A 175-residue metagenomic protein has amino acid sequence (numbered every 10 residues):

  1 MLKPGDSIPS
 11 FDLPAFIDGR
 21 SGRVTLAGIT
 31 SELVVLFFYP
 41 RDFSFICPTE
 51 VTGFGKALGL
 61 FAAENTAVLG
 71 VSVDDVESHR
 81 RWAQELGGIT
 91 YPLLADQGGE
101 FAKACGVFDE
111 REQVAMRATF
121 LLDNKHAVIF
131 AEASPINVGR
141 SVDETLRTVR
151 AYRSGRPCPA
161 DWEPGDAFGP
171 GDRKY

Functional and structural regions predicted by a protein language model:
M1-Y175: Chalcogenol-based redox active-site neighborhoods
